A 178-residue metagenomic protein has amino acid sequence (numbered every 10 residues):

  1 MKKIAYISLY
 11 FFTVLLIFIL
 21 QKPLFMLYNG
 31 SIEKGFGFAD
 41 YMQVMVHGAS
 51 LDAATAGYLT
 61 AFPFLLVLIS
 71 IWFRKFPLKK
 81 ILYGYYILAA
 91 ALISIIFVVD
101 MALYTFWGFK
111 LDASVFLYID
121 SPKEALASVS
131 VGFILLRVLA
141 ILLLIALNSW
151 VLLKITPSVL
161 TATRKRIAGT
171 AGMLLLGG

Functional and structural regions predicted by a protein language model:
M1-A5, V46, F76, S128-V129 (+1 more regions): Short, Lys/Arg-rich N-terminal segment immediately upstream of the first membrane anchor
M1-T13, F76-A91, T170-A171: Alpha-helical transmembrane segments and their helix-start/interface "positive-inside/aromatic belt" motifs in integral
K3-L51, L59, L65, I71 (+1 more regions): Signature of alpha-helical transmembrane segments in polytopic membrane proteins
Q21-L51, L82-I141: Membrane-interfacial interhelical loops
A54-V67, R137-K154: Hydrophobic cores of alpha-helical transmembrane segments in multi-pass inner/ER membrane proteins, independent
A61-I87, I155-T163: Cytoplasmic juxtamembrane interface segments
F73-R74, L142-L174: Cytosolic-side transmembrane helix boundary signature
G177-G178: Hydrophobic alpha-helical transmembrane segments in integral membrane proteins
